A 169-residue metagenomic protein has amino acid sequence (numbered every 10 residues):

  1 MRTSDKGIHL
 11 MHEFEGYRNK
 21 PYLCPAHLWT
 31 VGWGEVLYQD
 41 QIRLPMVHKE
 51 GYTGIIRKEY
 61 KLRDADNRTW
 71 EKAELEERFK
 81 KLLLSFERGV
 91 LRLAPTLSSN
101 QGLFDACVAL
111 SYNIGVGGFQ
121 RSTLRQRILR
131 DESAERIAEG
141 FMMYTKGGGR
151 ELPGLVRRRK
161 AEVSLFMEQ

Functional and structural regions predicted by a protein language model:
M1-A106, G117-Q169: Acidic, aromatic-lined catalytic clefts of primarily extracellular/periplasmic carbohydrate-active enzymes that remodel
A106-Y112: Extended, hydrophobic/aromatic-rich amphipathic alpha-helical segments that build helical scaffolds
